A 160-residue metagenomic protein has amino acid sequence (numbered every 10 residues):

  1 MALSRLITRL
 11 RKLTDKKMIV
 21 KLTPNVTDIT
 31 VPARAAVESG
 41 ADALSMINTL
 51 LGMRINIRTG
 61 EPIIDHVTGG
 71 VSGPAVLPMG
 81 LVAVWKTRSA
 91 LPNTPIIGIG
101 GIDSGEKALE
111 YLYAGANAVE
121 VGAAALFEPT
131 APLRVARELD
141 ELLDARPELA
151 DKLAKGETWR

Functional and structural regions predicted by a protein language model:
M1-I97, E106-V121: Alpha/beta enzyme core
R5, K12, R134-R137, E141 (+1 more regions): Charged/polar, solvent-exposed surface patches and flexible loops
I55-G69, L112, A124-A150: C-terminal helical cap(s) of enzyme catalytic domains, especially alpha/beta-barrels
I102: Short donor-sugar binding/catalytic loops of nucleotide-sugar-dependent glycosyltransferases, especially enzymes
K152-R160: A short, charged, Gly/Pro-tolerant segment at domain boundaries
